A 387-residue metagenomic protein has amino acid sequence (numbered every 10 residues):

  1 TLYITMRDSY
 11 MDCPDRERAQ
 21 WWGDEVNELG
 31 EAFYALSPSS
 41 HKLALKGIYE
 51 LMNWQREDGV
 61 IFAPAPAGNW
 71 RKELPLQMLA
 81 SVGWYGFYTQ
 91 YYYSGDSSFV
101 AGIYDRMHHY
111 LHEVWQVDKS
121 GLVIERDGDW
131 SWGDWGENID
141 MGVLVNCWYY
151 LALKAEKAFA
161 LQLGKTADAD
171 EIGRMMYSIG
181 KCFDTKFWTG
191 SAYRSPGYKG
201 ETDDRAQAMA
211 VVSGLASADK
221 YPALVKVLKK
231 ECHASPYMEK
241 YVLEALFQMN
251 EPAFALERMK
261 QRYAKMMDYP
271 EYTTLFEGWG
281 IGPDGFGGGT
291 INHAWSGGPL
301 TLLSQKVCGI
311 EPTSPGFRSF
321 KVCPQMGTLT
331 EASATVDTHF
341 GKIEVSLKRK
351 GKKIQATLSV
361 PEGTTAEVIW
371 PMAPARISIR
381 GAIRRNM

Functional and structural regions predicted by a protein language model:
T1-Q116, G121, E125-D127, S131 (+2 more regions): Substrate-binding groove/exosite segments of carbohydrate-active enzymes
P14-F33, F62, Q116-S131, N138-G287: Catalytic cores of carbohydrate-active enzymes
A35-L43, L215-Y221, N250-F254, K306-P315: Short helix-capping/linker segments at secondary-structure and domain boundaries
S39, S94, A160-L163, A167 (+1 more regions): Long alpha-helical scaffolds in large eukaryotic adaptor/regulatory proteins, encompassing alpha-solenoid repeat systems
A44-G47, G83, I103, M107-Y110 (+7 more regions): Stable alpha-helical elements in mature extracytoplasmic
L74, K199-T202, I291-A294: Short Gly/Pro-enriched turn/cap motifs at secondary-structure boundaries
G86-T89, E113, A155, G298-L302 (+1 more regions): Generic recognition of well-ordered alpha-helical segments
R174, A253, E257-M387: Non-catalytic C-terminal accessory modules of carbohydrate-active enzymes
